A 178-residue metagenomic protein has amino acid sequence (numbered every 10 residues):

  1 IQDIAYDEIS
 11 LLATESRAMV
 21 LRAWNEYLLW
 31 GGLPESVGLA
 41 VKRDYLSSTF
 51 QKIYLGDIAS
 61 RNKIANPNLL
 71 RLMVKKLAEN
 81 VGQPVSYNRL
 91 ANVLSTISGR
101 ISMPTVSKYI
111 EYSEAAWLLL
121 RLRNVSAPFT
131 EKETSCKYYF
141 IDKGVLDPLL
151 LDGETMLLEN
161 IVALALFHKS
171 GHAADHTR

Functional and structural regions predicted by a protein language model:
I1: Short regulatory helix/loop adjacent to the ATP-binding pocket of P-loop NTPases
A5-Q51: Amphipathic alpha-helical "lid/sensor" segments that cap RecA-like P-loop NTPase cores
V37-R178: Accessory nucleic acid-recognition modules appended to NTPase machines
